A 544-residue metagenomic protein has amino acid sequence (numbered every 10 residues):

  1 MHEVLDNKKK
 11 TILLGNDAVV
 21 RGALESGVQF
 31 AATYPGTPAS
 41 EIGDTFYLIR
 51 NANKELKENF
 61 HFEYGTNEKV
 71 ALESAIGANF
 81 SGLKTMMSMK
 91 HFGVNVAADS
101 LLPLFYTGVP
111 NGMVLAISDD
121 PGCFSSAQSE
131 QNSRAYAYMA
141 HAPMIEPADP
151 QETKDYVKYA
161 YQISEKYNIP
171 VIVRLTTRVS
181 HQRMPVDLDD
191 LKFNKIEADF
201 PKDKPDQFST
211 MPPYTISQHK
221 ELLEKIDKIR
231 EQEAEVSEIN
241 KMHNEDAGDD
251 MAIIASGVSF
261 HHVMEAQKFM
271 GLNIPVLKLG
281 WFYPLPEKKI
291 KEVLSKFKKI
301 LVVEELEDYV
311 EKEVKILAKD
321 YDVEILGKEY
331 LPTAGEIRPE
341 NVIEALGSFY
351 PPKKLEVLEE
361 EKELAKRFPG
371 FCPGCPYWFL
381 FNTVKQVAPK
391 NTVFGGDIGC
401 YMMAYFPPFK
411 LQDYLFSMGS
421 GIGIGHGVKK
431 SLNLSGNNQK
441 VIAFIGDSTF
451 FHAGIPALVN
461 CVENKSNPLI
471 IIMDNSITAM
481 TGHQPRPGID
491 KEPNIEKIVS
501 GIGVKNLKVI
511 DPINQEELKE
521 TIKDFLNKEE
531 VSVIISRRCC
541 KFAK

Functional and structural regions predicted by a protein language model:
M1-P150, R178, D320-Q439: Thiamine diphosphate
H2-N16, V20, S26, P147-F371 (+4 more regions): Flexible, low-complexity linker and terminal segments
I42-T45, S74-I76, A97-L101, F124-Q131 (+14 more regions): Short acidic, glycine/serine/threonine-rich loops at helix termini
Y47-N53, M264-V276, K497-K505: Short helix-loop-beta junction
N53-Y64, G108-S118, I196-K204, V462-D474 (+1 more regions): A glycine-rich helix N-cap at a beta->alpha junction
S88-M89, V114-S118, I172-R178, I254-A255 (+5 more regions): Short beta-strand segments
V109, A140, M270-L272, Y321 (+2 more regions): Short, structured coil segments at secondary-structure junctions
S126, Y405-I535, C539-A543: Thiamine diphosphate
